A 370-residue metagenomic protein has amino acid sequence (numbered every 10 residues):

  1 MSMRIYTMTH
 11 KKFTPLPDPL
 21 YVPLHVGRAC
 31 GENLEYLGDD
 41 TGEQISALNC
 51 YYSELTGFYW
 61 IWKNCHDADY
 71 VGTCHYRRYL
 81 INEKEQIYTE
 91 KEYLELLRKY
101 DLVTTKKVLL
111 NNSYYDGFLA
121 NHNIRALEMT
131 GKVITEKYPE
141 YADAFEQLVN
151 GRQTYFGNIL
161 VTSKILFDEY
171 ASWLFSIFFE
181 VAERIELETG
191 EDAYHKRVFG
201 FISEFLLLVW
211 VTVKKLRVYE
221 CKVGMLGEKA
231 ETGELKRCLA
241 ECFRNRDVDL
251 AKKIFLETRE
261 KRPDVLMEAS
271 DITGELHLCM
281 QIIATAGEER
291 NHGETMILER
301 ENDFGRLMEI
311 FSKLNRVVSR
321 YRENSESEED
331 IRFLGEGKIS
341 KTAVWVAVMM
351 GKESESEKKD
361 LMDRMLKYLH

Functional and structural regions predicted by a protein language model:
M1-H370: ER/Golgi luminal nucleotide-sugar-dependent glycosyltransferases, focusing on the catalytic module
